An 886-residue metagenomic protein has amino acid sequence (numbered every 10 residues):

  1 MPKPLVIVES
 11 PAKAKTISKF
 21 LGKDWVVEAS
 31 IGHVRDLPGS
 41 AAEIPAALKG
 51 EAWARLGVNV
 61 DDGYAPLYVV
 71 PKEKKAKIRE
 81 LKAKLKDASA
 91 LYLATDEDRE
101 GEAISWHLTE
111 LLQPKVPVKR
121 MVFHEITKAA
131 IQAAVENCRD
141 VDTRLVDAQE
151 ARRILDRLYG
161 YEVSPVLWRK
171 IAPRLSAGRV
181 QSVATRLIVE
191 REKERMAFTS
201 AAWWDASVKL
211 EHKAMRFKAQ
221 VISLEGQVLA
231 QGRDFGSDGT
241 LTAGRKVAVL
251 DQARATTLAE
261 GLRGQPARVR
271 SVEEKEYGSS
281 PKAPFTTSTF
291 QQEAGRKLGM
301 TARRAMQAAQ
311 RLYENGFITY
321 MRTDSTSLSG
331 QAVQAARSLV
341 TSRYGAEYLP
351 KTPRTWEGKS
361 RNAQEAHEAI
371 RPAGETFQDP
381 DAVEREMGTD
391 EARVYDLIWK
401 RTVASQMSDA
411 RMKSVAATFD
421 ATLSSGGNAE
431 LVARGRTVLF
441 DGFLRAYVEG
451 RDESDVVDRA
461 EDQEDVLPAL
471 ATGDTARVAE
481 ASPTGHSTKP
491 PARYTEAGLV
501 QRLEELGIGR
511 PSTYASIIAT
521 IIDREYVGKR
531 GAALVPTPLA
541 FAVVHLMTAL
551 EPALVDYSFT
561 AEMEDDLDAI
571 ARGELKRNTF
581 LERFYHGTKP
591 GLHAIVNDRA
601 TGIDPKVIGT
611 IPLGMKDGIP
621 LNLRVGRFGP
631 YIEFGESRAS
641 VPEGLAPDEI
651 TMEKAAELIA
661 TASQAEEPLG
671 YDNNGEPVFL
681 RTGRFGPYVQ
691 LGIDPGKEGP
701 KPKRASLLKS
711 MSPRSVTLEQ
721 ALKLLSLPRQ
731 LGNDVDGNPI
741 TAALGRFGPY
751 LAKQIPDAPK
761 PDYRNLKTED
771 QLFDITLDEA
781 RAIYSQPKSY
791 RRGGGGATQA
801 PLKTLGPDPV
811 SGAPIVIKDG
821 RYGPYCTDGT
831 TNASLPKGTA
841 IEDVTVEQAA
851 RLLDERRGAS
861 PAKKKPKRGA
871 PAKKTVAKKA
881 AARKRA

Functional and structural regions predicted by a protein language model:
M1-R153, E162, L167, G232-F235 (+6 more regions): Intrinsically disordered, low-complexity regulatory segments
P2-L5, K15-T16, K23-W25, S164 (+7 more regions): Basic, low-complexity terminal or inter-domain segments flanking catalytic cores
P11-A14, I31-L37, E97-G101, H124-A130 (+8 more regions): Conserved nucleotide-binding/hydrolysis micro-motifs of P-loop NTPases
R79, K86, I126-L210, K275-G278: C-terminal or mid-to-C-terminal helical accessory/interaction module adjacent to the motor/catalytic core
D96, Q291-E293, K297-A305: A conserved hydrophobic secondary-structure block that centers on an alpha-helix together with its immediately flanking
K170-R174, I188-D251, K297, M321: C-terminal helical "lid" subdomain and adjoining coupling/linker elements of P-loop NTPases
T257, G261-S280: Short, amphipathic alpha-helical interface elements at domain boundaries that mediate macromolecular binding
